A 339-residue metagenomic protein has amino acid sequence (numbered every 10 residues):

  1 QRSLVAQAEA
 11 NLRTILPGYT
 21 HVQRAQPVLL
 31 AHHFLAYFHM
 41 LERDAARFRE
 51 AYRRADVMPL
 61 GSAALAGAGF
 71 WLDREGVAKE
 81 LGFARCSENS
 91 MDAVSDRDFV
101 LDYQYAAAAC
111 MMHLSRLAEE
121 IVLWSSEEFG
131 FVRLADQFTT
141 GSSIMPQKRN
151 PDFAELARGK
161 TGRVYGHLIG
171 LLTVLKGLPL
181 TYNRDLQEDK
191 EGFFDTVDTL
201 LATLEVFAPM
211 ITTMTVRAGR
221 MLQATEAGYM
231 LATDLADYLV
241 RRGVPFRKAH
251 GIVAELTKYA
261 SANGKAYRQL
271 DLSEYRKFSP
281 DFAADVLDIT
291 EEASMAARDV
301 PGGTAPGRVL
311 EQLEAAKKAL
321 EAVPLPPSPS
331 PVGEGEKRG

Functional and structural regions predicted by a protein language model:
Q1, F38, H250-A254: Hydrophobic face of alpha-helices
Q1-L29, S87-F99, L175-L186, R298-P301: Long, non-coiled-coil amphipathic alpha-helical linker/lever segments that couple catalytic cores to other domains
T14, G18, A51-V57, W124-E128 (+2 more regions): Flexible, glycine/charged-enriched surface loops at secondary-structure junctions
P27-V174: Internal glycine-rich alpha/beta core junctions
M145-P324, G339: Glycine-rich cofactor/substrate-binding loops
G333-G339: A cross-taxon signal for low-complexity, glycine/charged-rich
